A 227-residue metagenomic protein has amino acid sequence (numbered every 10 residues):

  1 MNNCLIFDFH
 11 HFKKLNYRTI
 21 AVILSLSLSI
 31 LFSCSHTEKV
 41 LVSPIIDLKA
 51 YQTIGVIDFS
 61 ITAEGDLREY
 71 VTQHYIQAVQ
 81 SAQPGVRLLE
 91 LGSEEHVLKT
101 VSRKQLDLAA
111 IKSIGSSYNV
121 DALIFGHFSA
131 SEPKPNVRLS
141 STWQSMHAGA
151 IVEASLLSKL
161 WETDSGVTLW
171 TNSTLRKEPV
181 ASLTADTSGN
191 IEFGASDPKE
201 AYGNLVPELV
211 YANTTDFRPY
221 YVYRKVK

Functional and structural regions predicted by a protein language model:
C4-A21: Bacterial N-terminal signal peptides that target proteins for export
A21-L31: Bacterial N-terminal signal peptides
C34-A50, Y118, P133, A148-K227: C-terminal/domain-edge helix-coil "capping" segments
V40-L41, L108-I111, S141-W143: Short structured motifs
T53-E132, W161-T171, A212-R218: N-terminal segment of the mature soluble domain
H127, P135-I151: Mixed-charge, low-complexity intrinsically disordered segments
